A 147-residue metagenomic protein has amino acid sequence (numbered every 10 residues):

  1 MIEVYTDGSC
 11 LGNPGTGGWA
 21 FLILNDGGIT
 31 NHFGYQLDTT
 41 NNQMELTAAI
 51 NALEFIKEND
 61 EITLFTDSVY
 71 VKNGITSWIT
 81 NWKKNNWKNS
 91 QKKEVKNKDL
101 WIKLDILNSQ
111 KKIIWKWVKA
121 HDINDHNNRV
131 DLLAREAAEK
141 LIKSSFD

Functional and structural regions predicted by a protein language model:
M1-Q43, T47, E54-D60, L132 (+2 more regions): RNase H-like nuclease fold core
T6-T16, N51-R129, L133: RNase H catalytic domain
